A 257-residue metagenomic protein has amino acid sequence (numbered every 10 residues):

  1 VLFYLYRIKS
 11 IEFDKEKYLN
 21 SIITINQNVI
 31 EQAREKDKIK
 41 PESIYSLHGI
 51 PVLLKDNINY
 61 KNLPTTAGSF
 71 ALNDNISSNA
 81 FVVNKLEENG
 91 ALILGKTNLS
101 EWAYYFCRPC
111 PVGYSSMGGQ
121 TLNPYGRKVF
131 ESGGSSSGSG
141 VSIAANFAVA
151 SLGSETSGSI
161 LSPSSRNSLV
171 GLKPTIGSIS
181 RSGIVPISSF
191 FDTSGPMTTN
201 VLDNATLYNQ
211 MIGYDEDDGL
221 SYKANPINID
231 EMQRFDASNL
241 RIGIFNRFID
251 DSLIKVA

Functional and structural regions predicted by a protein language model:
V1-D74, L99-Y104, K223-A224, N228-I229 (+2 more regions): Short, well-ordered alpha-helical
L2, Y6, E31-R34, A80 (+3 more regions): Solvent-exposed, polar/charged alpha-helical surfaces in well-ordered, non-transmembrane soluble domains, broadly
I8-K15, A33, D37-P41, E87-G90 (+3 more regions): Structural signal for hydrophobic packing residues in well-ordered secondary-structure cores of soluble enzyme domains
D14, L47-S194, F245-R247: Short glycine/serine-rich loop/turn segments
S43-Y45, A80, D218: Serine-centered coil/turn micro-motif
S78, V82, S252-A257: Conserved alpha-helical elements of sugar-nucleotide-dependent glycosyltransferases
K173-V256: A short helix-breaking turn/cap at a secondary-structure junction
